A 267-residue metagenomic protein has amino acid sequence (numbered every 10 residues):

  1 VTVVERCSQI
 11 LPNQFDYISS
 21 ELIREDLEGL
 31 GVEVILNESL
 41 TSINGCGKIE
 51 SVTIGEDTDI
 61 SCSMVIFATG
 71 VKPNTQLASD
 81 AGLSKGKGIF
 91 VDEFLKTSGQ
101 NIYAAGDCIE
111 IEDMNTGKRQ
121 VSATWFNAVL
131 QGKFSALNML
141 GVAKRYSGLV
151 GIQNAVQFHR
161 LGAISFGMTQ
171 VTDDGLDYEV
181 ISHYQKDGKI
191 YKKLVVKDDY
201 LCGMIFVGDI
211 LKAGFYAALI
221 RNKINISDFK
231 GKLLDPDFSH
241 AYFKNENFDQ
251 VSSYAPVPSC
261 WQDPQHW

Functional and structural regions predicted by a protein language model:
V1-S42, T124, A128, G148-A155: Rossmann-like dinucleotide-binding cores of NAD(P)H-dependent redox enzymes
T2-V4, I35, I66, Y103-A105 (+1 more regions): Hydrophobic/aromatic beta-strand patches that form the interior of the parallel beta-sheet core in alpha/beta enzyme
V4, T53, V91, V195-K197: Hydrophobic alpha-helical segments, especially N-terminal targeting/anchoring helices
E28, V32-E33, L83, L137-R145 (+1 more regions): Generic secondary-structure signature for well-ordered alpha-helical cores
G47, S51-T53, D57-L137, N225-L234: FAD-site-proximal beta/loop scaffold in flavoenzymes
D59-S84, L161-F248: C-terminal catalytic lobe of FAD-dependent flavoproteins
C108-G214, P256-W267: Mid-to-C-terminal Rossmann-like scaffold of FAD/NAD(P)H-dependent oxidoreductases
